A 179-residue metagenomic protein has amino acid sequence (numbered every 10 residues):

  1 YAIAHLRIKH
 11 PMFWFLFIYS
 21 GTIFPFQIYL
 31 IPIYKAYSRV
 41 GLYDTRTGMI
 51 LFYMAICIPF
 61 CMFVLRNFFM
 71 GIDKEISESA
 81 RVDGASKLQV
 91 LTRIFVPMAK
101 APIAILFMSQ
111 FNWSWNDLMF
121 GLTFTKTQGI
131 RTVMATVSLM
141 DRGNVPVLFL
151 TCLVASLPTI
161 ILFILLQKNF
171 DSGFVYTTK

Functional and structural regions predicted by a protein language model:
Y1-K179: A structural signal for multi-pass alpha-helical bundles of membrane permease subunits that mediate small-molecule
